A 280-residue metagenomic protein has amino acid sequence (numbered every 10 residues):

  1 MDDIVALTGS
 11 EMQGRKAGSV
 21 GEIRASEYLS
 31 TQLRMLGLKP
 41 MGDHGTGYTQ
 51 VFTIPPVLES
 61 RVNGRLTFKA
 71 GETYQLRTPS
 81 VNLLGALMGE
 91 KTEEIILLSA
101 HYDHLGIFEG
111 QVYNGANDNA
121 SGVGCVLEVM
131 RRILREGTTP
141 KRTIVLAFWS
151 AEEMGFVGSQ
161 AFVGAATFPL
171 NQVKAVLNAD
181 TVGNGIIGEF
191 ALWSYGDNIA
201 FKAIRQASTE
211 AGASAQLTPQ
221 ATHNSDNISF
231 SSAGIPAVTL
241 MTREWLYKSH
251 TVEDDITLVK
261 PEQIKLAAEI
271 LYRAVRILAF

Functional and structural regions predicted by a protein language model:
M1-R24, L36-T53, H104, A175 (+2 more regions): N-terminal capping segment at the start of a domain
D3-I4, T8, G21-R34, H44 (+9 more regions): Stable alpha-helical elements in mature extracytoplasmic
S10-V20, M35, K69-Y74, G110-N119 (+5 more regions): Second-shell loop/turn segments in exported
E11-G14, L33, P40, L58-E59 (+6 more regions): Solvent-exposed loop/turn segments at secondary-structure junctions within structured extracellular/periplasmic domains
R15-A86: A non-catalytic alpha/beta surface segment that caps or lines the substrate-entry region of metallo-dependent hydrolase
L83-G85, E94, L98-G155, L271: Alpha-helical metal-binding/catalytic segments enriched in His/Glu/Asp
R131, Y247-F280: His/Asp/Glu-rich mid-to-C-terminal helical/loop segments that flank catalytic regions of hydrolases
W149-K248: Metal-dependent peptidase/peptidase-like ectodomains
